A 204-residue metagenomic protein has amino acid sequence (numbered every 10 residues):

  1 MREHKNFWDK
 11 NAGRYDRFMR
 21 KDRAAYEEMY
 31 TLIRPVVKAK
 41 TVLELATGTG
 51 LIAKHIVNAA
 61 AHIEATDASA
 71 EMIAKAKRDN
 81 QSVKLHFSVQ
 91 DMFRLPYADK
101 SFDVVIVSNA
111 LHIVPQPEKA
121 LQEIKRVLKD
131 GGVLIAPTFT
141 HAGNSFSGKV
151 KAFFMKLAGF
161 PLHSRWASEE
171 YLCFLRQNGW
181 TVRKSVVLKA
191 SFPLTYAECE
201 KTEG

Functional and structural regions predicted by a protein language model:
M1-V37, L51, H55, K75 (+6 more regions): Conserved class I S-adenosyl-L-methionine
R2, F18-D22, I135-N178, R183-P193: C-terminal alpha-helical "lid/dimerization" subdomain adjacent to the S-adenosyl-L-methionine
K40, A61, D103: Conserved acidic residues
L43, T47-R94: Class I SAM-dependent methyltransferase SAM/SAH-binding core
F93-V104: A short acidic, Gly/Pro-enriched loop at the edge of an enzyme's catalytic core that lines a small-molecule cofactor
V104-Q116: A short SAM/SAH-binding and catalytic strip from SAM-dependent methyltransferases
E118-D130: A short glycine-rich, Lys/Arg-flanked "PGG" loop and its adjoining helix->strand segment in the class I
A197-G204: C-terminal lobe and adjacent flexible extensions of AdoMet/dcAdoMet transferase-like proteins
